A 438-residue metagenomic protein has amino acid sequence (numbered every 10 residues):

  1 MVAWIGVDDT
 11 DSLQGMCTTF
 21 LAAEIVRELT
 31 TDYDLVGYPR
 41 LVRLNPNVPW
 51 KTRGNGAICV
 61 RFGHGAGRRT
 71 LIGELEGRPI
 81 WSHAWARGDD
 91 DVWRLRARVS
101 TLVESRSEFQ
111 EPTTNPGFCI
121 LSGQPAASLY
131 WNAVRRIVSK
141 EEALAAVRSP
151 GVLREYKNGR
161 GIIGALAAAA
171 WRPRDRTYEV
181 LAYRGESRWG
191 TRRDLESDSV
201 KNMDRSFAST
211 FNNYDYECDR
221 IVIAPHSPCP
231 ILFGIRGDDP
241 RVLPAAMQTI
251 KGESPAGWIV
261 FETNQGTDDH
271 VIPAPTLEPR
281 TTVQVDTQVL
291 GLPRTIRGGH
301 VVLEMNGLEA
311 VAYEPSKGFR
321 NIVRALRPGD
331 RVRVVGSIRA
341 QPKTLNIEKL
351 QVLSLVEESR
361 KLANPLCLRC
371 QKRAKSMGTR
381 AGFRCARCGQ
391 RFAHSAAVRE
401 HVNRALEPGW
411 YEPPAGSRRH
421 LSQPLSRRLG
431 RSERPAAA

Functional and structural regions predicted by a protein language model:
V2-R43: N-terminal ordered "arm"
R69-T276: Long, hydrophobic alpha/beta structural blocks
M247, P279-G298, S359, A363-L368: Structural detector for short beta-strands of small beta-barrel domains
H270-P275, S316-I322: Short alpha-helix capping/helix-loop boundary micro-motifs
R280-G291, R324-R339, L350: OB-fold and OB-like beta-barrel modules that bind single-stranded nucleic acids
L292-S316: OB-fold (S1/OB) nucleic-acid-binding surfaces
S337-N364: OB-fold/S1-family single-stranded nucleic acid-binding modules
S354-H420: Cys/His-rich short segments
